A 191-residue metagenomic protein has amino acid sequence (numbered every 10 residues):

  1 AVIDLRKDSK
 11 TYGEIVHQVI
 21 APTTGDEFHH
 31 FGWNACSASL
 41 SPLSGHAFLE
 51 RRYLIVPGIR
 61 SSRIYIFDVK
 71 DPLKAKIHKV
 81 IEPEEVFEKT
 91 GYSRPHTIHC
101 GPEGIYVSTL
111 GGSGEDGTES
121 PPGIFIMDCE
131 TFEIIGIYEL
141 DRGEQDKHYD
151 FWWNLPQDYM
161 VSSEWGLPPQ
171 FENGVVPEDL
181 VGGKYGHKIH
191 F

Functional and structural regions predicted by a protein language model:
A1, P42-R52, V56-P57, S108-S120 (+1 more regions): Short, conserved, GDST-rich strand-edge loop motifs in beta-rich repeat architectures
A1-S37, A47-L49, V56-E82, E119 (+1 more regions): Beta-propeller domains
V2-I3, S120-F132, L180-F191: Beta-propeller blade signature
V16, P22-G25, T90-Y92, G143-D146 (+1 more regions): Short loop/turn positions that demarcate and connect the beta-strands within blades of beta-propeller repeat domains
E27-E50, G91-P102, F151-D158, L167: Structural signature of eukaryotic scaffold interfaces centered on beta-propeller domains
V69-L155: Asp-box/WD-like beta-propeller blade repeats and closely related beta-sheet repeat scaffolds
D141-F191: Beta-propeller domains
